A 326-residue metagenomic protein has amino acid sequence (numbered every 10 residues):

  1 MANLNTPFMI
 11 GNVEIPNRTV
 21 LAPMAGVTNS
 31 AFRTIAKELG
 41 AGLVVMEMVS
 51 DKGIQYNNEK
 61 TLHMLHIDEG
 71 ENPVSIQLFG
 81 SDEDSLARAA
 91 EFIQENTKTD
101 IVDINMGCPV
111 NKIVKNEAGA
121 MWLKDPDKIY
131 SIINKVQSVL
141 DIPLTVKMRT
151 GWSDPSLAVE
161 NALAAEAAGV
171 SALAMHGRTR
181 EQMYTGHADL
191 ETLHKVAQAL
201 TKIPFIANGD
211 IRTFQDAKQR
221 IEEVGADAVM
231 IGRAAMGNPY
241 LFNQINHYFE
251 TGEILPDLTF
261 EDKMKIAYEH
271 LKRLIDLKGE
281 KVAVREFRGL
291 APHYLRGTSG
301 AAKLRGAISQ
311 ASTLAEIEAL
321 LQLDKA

Functional and structural regions predicted by a protein language model:
M1-A326: Flavin-dependent oxidoreductase catalytic cores
